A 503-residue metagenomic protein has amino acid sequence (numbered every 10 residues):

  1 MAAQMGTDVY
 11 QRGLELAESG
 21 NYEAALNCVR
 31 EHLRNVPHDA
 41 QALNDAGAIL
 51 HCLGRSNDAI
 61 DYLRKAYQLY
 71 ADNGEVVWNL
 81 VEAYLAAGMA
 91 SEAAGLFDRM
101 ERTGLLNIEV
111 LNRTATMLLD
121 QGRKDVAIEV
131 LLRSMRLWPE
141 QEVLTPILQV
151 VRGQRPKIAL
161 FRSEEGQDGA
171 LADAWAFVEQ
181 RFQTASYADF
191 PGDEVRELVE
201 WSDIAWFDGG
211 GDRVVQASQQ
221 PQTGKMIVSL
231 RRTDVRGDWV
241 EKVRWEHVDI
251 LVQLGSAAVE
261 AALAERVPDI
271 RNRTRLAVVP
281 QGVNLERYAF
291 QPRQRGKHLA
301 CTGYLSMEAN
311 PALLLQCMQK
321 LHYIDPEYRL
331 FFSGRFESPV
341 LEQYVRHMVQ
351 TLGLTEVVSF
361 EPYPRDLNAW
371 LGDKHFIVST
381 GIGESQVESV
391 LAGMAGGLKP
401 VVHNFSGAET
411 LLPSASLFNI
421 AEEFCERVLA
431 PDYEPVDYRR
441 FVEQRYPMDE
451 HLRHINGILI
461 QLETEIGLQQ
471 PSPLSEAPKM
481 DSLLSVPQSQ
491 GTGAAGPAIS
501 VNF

Functional and structural regions predicted by a protein language model:
A24, E286-R287, Y433-L484: A charged, aromatic-enriched C-terminal amphipathic alpha-helix characteristic of glycosyltransferases across folds
E164, R329-Q343: Glycosyltransferase donor-sugar binding loop
D238, H247-R275, P280-L285: A short, active-site helix/loop in glycosyltransferases that binds the activated sugar's phosphate group
D238-V240, P280-K297, I466: Acidic anion/phosphate-binding donor-loop and adjacent secondary structure in glycosyltransferase catalytic cores
P292-A309, L315-M318, H322, F331: Conserved donor-binding/catalytic core segment of Leloir-type glycosyltransferases
S338-E342, T355-Y363, W370: Active-site donor-binding acidic/aromatic loop of nucleotide-activated sugar and phosphosugar transferases involved
I382: Aromatic "clamp/platform" in nucleotide-sugar-dependent glycosyltransferases that forms part of the donor/acceptor
L398-V402: Short hydrophobic beta-strand element within catalytic cores of glycosyltransferases and related nucleotide-activated
